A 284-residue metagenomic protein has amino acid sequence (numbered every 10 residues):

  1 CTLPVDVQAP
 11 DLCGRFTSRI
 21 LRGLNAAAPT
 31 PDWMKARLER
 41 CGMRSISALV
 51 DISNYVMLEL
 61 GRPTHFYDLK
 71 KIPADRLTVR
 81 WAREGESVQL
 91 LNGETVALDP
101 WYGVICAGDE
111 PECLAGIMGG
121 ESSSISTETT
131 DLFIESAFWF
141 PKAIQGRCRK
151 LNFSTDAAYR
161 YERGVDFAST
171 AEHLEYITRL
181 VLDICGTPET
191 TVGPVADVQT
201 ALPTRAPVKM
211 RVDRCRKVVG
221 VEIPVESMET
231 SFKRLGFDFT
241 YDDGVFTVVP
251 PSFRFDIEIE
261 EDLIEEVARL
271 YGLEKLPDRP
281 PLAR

Functional and structural regions predicted by a protein language model:
C1-R284: RNA/tRNA-interacting regions in translation and RNA-turnover enzymes
